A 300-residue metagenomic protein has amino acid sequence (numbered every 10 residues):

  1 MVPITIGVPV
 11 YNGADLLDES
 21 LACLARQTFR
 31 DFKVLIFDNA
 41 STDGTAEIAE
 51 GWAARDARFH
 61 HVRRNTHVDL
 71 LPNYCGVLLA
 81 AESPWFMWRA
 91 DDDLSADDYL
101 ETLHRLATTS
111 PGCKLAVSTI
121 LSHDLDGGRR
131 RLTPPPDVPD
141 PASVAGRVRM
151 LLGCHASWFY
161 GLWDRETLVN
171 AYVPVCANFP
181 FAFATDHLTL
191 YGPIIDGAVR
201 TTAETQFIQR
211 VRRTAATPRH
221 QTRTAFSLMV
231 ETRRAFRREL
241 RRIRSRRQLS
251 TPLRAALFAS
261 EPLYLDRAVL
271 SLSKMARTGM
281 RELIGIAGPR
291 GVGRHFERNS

Functional and structural regions predicted by a protein language model:
M1-R223: Nucleotide-sugar donor-binding/catalytic module of glycosyltransferases that assemble extracellular/cell-envelope
A225-S300: Membrane-interface aromatic/basic loop that binds lipid-linked glycans or pyrophosphate carriers, typified by
